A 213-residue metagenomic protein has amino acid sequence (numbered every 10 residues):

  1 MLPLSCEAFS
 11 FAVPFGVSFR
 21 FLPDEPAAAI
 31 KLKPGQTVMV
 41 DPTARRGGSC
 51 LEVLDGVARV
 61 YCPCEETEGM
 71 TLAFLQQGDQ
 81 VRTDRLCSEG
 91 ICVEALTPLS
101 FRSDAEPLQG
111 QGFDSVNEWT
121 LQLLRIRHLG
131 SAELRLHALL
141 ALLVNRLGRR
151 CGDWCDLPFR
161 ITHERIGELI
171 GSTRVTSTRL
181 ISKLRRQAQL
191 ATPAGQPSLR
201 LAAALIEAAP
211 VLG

Functional and structural regions predicted by a protein language model:
M1-V38, R46, Q80-V81: Cyclic nucleotide-binding regulatory module and flanking cytosolic helices
A29-I30, M39-P42, G47-L54, L72-A73 (+1 more regions): His/acidic/aromatic-lined binding-pocket segments of jelly-roll/cupin-type domains and related regulatory beta-sandwich
M39-R45, P63, T83-R85, R125-H128 (+1 more regions): Short histidine-centered beta-strand/loop micro-motifs that create catalytic or ligand/metal-coordination sites
R46-E65, Q76-G78: Glycine- and acidic-residue-biased ligand/ion/polar-headgroup-sensing regions
E65-L123: Cyclic-nucleotide recognition modules
Q111-S172: Polybasic "coupling" helices that flank or enter modular domains
L147-G213: Phosphate-/nucleic-acid-contacting segments
